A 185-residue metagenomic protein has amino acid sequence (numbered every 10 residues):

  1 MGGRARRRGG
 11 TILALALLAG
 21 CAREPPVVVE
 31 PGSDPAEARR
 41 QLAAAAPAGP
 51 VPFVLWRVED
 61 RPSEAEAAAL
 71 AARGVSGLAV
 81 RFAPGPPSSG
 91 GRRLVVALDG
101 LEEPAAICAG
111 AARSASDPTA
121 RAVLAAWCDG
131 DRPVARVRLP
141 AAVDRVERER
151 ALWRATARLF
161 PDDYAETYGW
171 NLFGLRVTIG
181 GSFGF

Functional and structural regions predicted by a protein language model:
G2-T11: Bacterial N-terminal signal peptides that target proteins for export
L18-G20: C-terminal motif of bacterial Sec signal peptides marking the signal peptidase cleavage site
A22-E24: Bacterial signal peptide processing site
V29-G49: Post-signal peptide N-terminal segment of mature Sec-exported envelope proteins
E37, V143-F185: C-terminal/domain-edge helix-coil "capping" segments
A46-L101: N-terminal segment of the mature soluble domain
S89-W127: Surface-exposed short loop/turn segments
D117-R148: A short, solvent-exposed beta-edge/loop patch
